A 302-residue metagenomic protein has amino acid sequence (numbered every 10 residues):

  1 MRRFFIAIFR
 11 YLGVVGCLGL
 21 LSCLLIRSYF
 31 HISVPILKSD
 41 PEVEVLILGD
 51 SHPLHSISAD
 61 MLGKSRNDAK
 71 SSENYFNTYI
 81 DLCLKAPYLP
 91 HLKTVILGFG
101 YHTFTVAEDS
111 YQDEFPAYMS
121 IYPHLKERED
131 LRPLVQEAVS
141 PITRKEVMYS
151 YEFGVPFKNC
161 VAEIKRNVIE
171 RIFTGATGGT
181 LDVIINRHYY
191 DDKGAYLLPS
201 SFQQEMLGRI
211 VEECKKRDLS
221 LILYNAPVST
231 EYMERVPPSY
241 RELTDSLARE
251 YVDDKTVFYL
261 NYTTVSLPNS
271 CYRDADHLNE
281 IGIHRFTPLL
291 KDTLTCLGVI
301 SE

Functional and structural regions predicted by a protein language model:
I6-R27: Hydrophobic membrane-insertion alpha-helices, especially the h-region of bacterial N-terminal signal peptides
R27-I47: Alpha-helical transmembrane signal-anchor/signal-peptide segments
H52-E137: Membrane-embedded segments
D68-S71, G194-S200, M233-P238, Y272-H277: Second-shell loop/turn segments in exported
V95, D274-E302: Histidine-centered active-site loop/cap adjacent to the catalytic His in serine esterases/O-acetyl transfer systems
E108, Q112-R217: Secreted/periplasmic serine-hydrolase-like ester/acetyl group-modifying domain
G208-K215, I222-D276: Extended hydrophobic/aromatic segments used for targeting, binding, or gating
